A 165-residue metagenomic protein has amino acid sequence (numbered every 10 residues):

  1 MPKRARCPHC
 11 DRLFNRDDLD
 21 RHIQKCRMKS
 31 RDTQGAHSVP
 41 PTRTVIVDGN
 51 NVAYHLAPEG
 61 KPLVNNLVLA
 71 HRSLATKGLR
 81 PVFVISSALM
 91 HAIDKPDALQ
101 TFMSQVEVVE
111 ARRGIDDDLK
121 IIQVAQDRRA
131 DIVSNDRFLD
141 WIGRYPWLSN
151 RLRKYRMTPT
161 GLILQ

Functional and structural regions predicted by a protein language model:
P2-H9, R16-T33: C-terminal recognition-helix end and immediately following basic linker of small zinc-binding "finger" domains
L13, I46: Short aromatic/basic micro-patch
D32-P41: Short amphipathic alpha-helices and their capping/turn segments at secondary-structure boundaries
T42-V45, V52-P58, V64-Q165: Nuclease catalytic cores that cleave nucleic-acid phosphodiester bonds, predominantly acidic two-metal-ion
